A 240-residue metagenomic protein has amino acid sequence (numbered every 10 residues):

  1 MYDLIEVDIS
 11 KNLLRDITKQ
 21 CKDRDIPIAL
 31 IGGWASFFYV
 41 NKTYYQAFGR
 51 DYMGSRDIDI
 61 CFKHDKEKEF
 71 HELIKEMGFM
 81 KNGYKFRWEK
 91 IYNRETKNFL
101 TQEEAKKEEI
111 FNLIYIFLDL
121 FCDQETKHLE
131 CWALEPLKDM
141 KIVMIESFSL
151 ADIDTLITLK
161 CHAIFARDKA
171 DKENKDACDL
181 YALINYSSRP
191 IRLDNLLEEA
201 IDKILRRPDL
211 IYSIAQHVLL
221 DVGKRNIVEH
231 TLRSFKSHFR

Functional and structural regions predicted by a protein language model:
M1-R240: Compositionally biased terminal segments of proteins
